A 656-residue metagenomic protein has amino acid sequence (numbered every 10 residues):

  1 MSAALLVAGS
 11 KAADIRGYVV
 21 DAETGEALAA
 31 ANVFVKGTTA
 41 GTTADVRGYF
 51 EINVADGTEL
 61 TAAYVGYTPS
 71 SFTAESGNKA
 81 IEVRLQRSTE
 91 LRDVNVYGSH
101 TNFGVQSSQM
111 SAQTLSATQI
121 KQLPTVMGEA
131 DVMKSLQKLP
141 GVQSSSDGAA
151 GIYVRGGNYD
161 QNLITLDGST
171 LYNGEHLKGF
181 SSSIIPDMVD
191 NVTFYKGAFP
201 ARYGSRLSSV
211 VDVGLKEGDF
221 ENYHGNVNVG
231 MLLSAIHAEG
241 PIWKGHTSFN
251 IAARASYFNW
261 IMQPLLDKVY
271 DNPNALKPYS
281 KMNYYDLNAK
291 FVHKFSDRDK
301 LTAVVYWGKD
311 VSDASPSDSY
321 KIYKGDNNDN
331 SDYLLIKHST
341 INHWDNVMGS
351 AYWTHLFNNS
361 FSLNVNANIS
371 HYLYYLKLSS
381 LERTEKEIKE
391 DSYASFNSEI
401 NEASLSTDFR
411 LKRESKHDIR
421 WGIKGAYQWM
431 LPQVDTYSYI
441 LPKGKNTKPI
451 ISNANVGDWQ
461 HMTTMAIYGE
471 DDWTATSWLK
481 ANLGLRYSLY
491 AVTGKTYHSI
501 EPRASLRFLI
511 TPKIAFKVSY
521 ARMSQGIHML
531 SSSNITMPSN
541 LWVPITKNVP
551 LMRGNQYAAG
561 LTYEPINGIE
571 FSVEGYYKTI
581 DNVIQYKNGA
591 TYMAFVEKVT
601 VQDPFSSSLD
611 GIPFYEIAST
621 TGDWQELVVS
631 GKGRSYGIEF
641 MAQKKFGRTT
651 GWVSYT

Functional and structural regions predicted by a protein language model:
Y18-T24, A31-K36, T61-Y67, E75-P124 (+3 more regions): Short, acidic, small-residue-rich periplasmic hinge/interaction motif at the N-terminus of Gram-negative outer-membrane
T39-Y49: Short, acidic Ser/Thr/Gly-rich low-complexity loop/linker segments typical of extracellular and cell-surface proteins
E51-N53, Q122-P124, S169-K196: Short acidic/polar hinge/loop motifs at secondary-structure boundaries that mediate gating or recognition
I81-R84, K138-L139, S183-N222, A235 (+1 more regions): A beta-strand signature from Gram-negative outer-membrane beta-barrel systems, especially the internal plug domain
P124-N173: Extracytoplasmic beta-strand/coil segments of soluble accessory domains associated with Gram-negative outer-membrane
V292-D310, S339-T493, S572, W652: Face-selective signature of the C-terminal outer-membrane beta-barrel domain
L373, P512-Y557, Y577-S619: Surface-exposed extracellular loop regions of Gram-negative outer-membrane beta-barrel proteins, predominantly
T579, S606-T656: Gram-negative outer-membrane beta-barrel transporters
